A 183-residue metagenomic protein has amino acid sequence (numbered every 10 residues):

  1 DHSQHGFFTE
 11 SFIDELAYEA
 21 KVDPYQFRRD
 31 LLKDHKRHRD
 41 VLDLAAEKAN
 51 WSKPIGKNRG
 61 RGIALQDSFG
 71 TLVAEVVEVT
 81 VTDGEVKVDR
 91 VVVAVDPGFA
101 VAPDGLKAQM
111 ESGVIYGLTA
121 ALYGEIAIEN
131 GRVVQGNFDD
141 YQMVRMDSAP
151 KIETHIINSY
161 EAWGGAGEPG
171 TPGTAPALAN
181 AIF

Functional and structural regions predicted by a protein language model:
D1-F183: Cofactor-binding beta-sheet edge motifs in enzyme active sites
